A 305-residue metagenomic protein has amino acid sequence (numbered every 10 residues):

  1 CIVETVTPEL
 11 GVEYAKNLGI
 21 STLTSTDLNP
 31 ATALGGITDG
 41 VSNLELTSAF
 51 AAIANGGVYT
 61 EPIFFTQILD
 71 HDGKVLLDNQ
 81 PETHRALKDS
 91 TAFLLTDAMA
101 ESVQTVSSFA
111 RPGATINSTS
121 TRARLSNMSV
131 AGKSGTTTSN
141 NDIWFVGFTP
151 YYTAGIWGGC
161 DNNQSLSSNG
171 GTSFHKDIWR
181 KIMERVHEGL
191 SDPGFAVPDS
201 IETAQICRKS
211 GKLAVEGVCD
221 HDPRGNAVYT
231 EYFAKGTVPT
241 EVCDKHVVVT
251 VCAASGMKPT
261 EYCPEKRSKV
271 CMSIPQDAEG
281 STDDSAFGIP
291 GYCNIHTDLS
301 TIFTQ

Functional and structural regions predicted by a protein language model:
C1-I20, D27-N55, A98-E101: Active-site-adjacent helix/loop patches that line small-molecule binding or acyl-intermediate pockets
T5, Y59, I63, S191 (+2 more regions): Amphipathic repeat-derived elements
T5-T7, K88, C252: Poly-acidic low-complexity segments
V12-T26, R124-L125, T153-G159: Active-site-adjacent bridging/hinge elements
N17, S25-L28, T91-T96, T137-T138 (+1 more regions): Short flexible/disordered coil segments
L18, D78-R85, S173, D177 (+1 more regions): A short, terminal or domain-edge coil/loop segment
G40-K245: A penicillin-recognizing enzyme superfamily signal
Q205-Q305: Low-complexity, Gly/Ser/Thr/Pro-rich intrinsically disordered linker/tail segments
